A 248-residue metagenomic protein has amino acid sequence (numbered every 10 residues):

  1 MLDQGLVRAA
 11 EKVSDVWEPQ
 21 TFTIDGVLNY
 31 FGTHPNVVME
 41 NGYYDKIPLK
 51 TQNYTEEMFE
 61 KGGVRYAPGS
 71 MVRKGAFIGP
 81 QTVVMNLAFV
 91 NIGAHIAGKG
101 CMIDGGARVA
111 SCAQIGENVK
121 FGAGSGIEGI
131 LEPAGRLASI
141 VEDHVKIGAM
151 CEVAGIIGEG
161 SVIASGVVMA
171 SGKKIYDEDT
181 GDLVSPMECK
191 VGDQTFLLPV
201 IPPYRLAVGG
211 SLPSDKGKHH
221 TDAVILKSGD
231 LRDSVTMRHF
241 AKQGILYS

Functional and structural regions predicted by a protein language model:
M1-G63, P203-R205, G209-S248: Terminal amphipathic alpha-helical/low-complexity segments used for targeting or macromolecular assembly
F59-E60, V64-D215: Structural signal for interior beta-strand "rungs" in well-ordered beta-sheet cores of soluble enzyme domains
